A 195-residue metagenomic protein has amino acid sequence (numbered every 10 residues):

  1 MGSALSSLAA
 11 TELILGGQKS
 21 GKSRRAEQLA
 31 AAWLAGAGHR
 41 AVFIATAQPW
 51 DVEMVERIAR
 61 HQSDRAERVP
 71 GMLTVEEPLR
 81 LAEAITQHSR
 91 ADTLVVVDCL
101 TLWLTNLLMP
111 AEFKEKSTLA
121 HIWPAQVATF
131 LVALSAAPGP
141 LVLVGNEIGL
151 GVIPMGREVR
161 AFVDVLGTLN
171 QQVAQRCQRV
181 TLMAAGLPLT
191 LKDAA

Functional and structural regions predicted by a protein language model:
M1-A9, L94, A125-T129: SAM-dependent methyltransferases
G2, L8, E12-S89: Conserved P-loop
A26, H61, V96, N146 (+1 more regions): Residue-level signal for inorganic ion chemistry
I44, T74-E76, V96-C99, L143-V144: Short, conserved beta-strand edge motifs with alternating hydrophobic and charged residues
P49-R57, V97-C99, W103, S135-P140: Short low-complexity stretches enriched in small and charged residues
G71, A91-L94, A137-V142: Loop/turn-to-beta-strand initiation segments
P78, Q87-L108: A basic- and aromatic-enriched beta-loop-alpha substructure that forms the phosphate/nucleotide- and DNA/RNA-contacting
L102-A195: Replace "adjacent to P-loop NTPase cores in ATP/GTP-dependent enzymes" with "adjacent to NTP-binding cores
